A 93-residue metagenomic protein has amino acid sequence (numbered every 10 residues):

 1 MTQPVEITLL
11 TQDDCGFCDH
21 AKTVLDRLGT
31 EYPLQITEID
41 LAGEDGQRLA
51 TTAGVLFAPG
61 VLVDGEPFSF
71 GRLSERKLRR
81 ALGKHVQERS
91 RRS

Functional and structural regions predicted by a protein language model:
M1-E6, P33, V86-S93: Compositionally biased, disordered extreme N-termini, encompassing classical targeting presequences
M1-G29: Local sequence-structure signature of Cys/Sec-based thiol-disulfide redox active-site neighborhoods
D19-T23, R48, L73: Generic recognition of short, well-ordered alpha-helical segments
T30, T51: Short polybasic/polar patches that bind polyanions
L34-G46: Thiol-based oxidoreductase modules, predominantly thioredoxin-like and allied folds used for disulfide exchange
T52-L62: Structural micro-motif
V63-S93: Non-catalytic, surface beta->alpha helical segment in thiol-disulfide oxidoreductase systems
